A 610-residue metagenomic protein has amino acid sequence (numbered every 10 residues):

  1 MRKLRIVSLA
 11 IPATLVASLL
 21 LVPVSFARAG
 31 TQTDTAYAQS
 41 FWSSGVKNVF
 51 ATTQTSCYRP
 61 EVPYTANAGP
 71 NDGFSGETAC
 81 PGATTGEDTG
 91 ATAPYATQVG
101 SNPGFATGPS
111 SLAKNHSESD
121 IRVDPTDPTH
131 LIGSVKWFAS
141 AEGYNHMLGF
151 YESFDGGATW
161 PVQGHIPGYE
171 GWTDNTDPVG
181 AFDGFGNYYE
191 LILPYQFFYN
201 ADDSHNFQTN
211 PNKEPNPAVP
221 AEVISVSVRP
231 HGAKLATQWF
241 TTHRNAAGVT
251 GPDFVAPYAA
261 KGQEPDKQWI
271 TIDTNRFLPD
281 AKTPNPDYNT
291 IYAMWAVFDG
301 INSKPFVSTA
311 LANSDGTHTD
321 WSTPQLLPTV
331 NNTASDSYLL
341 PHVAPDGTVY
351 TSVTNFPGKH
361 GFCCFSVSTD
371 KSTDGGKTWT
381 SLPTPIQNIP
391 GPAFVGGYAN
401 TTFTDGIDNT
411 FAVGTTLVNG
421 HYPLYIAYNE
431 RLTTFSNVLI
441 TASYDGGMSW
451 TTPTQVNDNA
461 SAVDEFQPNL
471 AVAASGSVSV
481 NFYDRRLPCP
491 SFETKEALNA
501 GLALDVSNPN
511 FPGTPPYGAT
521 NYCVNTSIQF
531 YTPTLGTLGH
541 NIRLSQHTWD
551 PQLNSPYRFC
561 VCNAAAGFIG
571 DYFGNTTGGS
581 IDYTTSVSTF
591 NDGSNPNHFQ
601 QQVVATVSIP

Functional and structural regions predicted by a protein language model:
R2-F26: Secretory targeting and sorting signals
R28-P610: C-terminal PAP-associated
